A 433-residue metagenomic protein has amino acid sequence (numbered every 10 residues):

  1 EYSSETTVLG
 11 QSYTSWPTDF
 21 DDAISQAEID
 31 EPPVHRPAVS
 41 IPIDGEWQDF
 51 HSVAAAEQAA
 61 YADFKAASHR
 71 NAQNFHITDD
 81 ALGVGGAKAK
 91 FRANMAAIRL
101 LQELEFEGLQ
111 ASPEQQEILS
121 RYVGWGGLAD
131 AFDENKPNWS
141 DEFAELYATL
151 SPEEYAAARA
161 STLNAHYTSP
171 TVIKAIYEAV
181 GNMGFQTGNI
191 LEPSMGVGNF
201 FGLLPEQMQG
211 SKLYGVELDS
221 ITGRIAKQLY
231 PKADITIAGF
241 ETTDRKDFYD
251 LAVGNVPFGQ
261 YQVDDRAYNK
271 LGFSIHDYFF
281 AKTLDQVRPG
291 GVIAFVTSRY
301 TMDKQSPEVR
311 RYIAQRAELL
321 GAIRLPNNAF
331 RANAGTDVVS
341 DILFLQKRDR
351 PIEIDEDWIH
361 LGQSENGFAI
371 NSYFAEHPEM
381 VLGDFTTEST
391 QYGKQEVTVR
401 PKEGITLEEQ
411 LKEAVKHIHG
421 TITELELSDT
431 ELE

Functional and structural regions predicted by a protein language model:
E1-S12, P37-I43: Short aromatic-glycine-(Arg/Gly/Cys) micro-motifs in beta-strand/loop hairpins
E5-G10, S15-P33, A56-A60: A short, charged, amphipathic alpha-helix used as a generic interaction element across diverse proteins
H69-A72, H76-L229: Class I S-adenosyl-L-methionine
K174-M183, T187-P205, G215, A226 (+3 more regions): Conserved proline-anchored active-site loop of SAM-dependent methyltransferases that bridges a beta-strand
K212, A233-D234, E318-G321: Conserved beta-strand segments of alpha/beta enzyme cores
L218-S220, G272-R331, V338-F344: Conserved Class I SAM-dependent methyltransferase catalytic core
T236-G239, I323-R324: Short loop/edge segments at beta-strand edges and connector loops that shape dinucleotide/nucleotide cofactor-binding
A332-D429: Flexible, glycine-/basic-rich loop-and-beta segments that form/coincide with the SAM-dependent methyltransferase
